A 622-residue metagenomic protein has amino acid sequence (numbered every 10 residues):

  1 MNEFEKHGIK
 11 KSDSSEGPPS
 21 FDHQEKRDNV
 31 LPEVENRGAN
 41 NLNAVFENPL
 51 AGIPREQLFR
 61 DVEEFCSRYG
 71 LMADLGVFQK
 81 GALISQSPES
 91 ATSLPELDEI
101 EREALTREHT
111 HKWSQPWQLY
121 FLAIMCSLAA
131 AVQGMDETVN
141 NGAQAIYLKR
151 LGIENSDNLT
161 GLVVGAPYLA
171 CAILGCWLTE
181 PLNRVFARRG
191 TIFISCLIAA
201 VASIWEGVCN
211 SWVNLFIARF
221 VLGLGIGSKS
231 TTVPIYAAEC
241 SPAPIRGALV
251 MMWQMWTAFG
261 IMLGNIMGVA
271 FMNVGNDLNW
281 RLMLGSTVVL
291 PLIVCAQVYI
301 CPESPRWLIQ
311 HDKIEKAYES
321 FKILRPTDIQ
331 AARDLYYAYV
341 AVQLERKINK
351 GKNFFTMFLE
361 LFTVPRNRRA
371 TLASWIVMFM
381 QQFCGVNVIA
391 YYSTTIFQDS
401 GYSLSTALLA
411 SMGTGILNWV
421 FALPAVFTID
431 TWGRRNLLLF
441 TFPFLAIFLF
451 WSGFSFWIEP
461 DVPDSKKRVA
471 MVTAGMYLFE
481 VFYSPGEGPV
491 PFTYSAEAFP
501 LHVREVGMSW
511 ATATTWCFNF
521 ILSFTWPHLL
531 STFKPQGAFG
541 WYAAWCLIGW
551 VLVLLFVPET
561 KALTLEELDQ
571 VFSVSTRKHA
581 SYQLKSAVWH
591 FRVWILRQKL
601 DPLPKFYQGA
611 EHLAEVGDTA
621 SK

Functional and structural regions predicted by a protein language model:
N2-L324, Q343-K622: Alpha-helical transmembrane bundle of multi-pass membrane proteins
L324-D334, V340, K347: Short intracellular "coupling" helices and adjacent cytoplasmic loop segments at the cytosolic face of multi-pass
